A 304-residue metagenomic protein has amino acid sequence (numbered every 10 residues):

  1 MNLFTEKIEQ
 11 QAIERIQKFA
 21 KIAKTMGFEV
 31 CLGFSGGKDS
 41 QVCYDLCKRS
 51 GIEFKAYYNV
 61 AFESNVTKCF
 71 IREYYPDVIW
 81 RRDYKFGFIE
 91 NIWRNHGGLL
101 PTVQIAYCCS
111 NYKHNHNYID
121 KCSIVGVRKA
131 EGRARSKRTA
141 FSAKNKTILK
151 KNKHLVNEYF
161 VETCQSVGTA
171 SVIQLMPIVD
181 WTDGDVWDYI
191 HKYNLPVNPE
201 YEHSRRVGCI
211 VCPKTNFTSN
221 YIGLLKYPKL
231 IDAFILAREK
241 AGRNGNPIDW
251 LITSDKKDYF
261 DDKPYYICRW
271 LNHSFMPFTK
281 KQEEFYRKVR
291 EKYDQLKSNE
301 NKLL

Functional and structural regions predicted by a protein language model:
M1-K192, L304: ATP-dependent adenylation/nucleotidyltransferase module used to activate substrates
F28-E29, H191-L304: ATP/NTP-dependent adenylation/nucleotidyl-transfer catalytic domains that generate, transfer, or process NMP-activated
